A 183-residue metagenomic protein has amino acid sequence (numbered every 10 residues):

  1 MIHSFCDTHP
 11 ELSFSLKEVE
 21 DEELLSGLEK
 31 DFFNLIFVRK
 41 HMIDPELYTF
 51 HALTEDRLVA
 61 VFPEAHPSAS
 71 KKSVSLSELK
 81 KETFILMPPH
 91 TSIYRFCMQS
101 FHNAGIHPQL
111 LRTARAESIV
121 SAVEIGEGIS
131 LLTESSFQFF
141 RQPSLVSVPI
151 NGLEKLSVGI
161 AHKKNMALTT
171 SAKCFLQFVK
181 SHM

Functional and structural regions predicted by a protein language model:
M1-I43, T113-A116: Central regulatory/effector-binding core of bacterial HTH transcription factors
H3, S77, S157, A161-M183: Extended ligand-binding regions for polar small-molecule ligands
L28-F37, L58, I106, V123-S130: Alpha-to-beta junction loops
K40-H41, E64, T133-S136: Short secondary-structure boundary segments
I43, A65-S75, G152-K155, N165-S171: Short helix-loop capping/hinge motifs at secondary-structure junctions, enriched in acidic/polar residues
P45-H51, E55-R57, A114-N165: Beta-alpha-beta core module
L47-L58, F62-F84: Flexible hinge/capping segments at coil-to-helix
E82-A104, L168-A172, L176: Secondary-structure junction motif
